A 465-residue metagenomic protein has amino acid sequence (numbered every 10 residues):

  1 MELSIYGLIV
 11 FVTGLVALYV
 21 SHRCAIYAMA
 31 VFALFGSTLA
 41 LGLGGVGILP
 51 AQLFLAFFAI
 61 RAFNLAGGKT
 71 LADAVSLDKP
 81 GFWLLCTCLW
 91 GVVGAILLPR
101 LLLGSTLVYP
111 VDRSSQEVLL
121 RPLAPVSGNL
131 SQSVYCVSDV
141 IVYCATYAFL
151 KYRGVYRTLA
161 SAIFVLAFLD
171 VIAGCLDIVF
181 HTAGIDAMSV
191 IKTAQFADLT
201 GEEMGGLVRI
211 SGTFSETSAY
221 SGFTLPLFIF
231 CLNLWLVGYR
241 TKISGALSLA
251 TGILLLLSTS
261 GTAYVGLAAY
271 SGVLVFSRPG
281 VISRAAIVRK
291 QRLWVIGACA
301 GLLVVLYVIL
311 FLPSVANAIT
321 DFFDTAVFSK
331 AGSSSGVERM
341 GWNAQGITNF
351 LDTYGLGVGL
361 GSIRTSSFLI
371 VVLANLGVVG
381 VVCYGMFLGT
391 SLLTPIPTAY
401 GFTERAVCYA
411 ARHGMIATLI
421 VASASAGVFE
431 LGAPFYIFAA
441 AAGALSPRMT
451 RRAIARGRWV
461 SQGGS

Functional and structural regions predicted by a protein language model:
I9-L15, C136-A145, A160-M188, D198-S277 (+1 more regions): Alpha-helical transmembrane segments of multi-pass inner-membrane proteins
L18-C24, A62-F82, N233-A246, L392-H413: Membrane-interface helix-loop-helix junctions at transmembrane boundaries of multi-pass membrane enzymes, predominantly
R23-G44, L55-V137: N-terminal hydrophobic segments of proteins, predominantly signal-anchor/transmembrane helices of inner/organellar
V75, V155-I163, Y239-G245, S283-A300: Membrane-interfacial entry segments at the cytosolic side of transmembrane helices
L89, L97, I172, D177-I185 (+2 more regions): A membrane-periplasm/extracellular boundary helix in multi-pass inner-membrane enzymes that assemble envelope glycans
G94, F328-V372, L376-C383: TM-adjacent membrane-interface loops and short helices in multi-pass inner/ER membrane proteins
G301-L302, F438-S465: A juxtamembrane structural motif centered on a specific transmembrane helix
I396-S425, L431, F435-A439: Loop-to-helix entry and N-terminal half of a specific, functionally important transmembrane alpha helix in multi-pass
